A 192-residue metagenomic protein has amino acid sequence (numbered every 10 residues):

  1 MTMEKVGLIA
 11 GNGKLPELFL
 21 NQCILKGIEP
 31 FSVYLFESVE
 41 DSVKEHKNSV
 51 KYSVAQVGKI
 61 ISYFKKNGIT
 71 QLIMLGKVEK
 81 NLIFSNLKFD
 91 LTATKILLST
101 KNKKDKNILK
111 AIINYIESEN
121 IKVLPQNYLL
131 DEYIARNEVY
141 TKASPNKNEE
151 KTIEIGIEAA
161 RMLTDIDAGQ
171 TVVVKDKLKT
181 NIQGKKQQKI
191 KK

Functional and structural regions predicted by a protein language model:
E4-L35: N-terminal basic/disordered segments at the start of proteins
L8-A10, S32-V33, M74-L75, V123-Y128 (+1 more regions): General beta-strand structural signal in soluble alpha/beta enzymes
N12, K77-K80, L178: Short glycine-rich anion-binding loops that position phosphate/pyrophosphate groups of nucleotides and phosphorylated
L15, C23-L25, K51, N102-D105 (+1 more regions): Conserved mixed alpha/beta catalytic, RNA-binding, or beta-rich assembly cores of soluble enzyme, regulatory
L35-A55: N-terminal beta-loop-helix "entrance" segment that forms/cooperates in small-molecule cofactor or anionic ligand
N48-Q71: Short, structured active-site "lid" loops
V54, M74-L82: N-terminal glycine-rich "phosphate-gripper" loop used for MgATP/nucleotide binding and carboxylate activation
F84-N102: A charged helix-plus-loop insertion that forms the helical arch/lid used to bind and gate nucleic-acid substrates
